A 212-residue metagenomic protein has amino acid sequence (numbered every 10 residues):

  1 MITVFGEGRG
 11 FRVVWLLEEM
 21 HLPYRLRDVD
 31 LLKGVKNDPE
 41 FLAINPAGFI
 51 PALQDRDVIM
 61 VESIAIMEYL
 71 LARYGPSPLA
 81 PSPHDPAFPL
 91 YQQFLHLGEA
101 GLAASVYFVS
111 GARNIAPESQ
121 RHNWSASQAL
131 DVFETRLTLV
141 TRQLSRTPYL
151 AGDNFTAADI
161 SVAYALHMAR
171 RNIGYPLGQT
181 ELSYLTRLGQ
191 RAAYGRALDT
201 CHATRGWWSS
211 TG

Functional and structural regions predicted by a protein language model:
M1-W124: GST-like domain detector, emphasizing the conserved glutathione-binding G-site in the N-terminal thioredoxin-like
R27, S63, T180, L198-D199: Residue-level detector of family-conserved "landmark" positions at structurally sensitive sites
D30, A157, C201-H202: Short, solvent-exposed turn/loop segments enriched in Gly/Ser/Thr/Pro and often Arg
A47, R73, R146-T147, R191: Structured helix-beta-strand junction loops
L71, A165-L166, A197-L198: Active-site-flanking alpha-helical
S77-S82, A104-V106, Y149-D153, G195-T200 (+1 more regions): Short, hydrophobic secondary-structure boundary micro-motifs
G98-Q190: GST-like fold's C-terminal all-alpha helical module
L182-G212: Long hydrophobic alpha-helical segments typical of transmembrane helices together with their membrane-interfacial
